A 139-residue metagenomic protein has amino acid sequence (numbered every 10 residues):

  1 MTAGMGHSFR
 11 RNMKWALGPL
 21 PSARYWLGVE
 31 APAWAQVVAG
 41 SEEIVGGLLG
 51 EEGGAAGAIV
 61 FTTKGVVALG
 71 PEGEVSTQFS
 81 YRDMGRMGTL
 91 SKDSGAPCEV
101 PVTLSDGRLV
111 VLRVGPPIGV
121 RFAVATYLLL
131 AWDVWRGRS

Functional and structural regions predicted by a protein language model:
M1-I59, R108, R113, R121: Anionic N-terminal interaction surfaces
G6-S8, I118-S139: Terminal and domain-flanking low-complexity segments
S8, S22, S41, S76 (+4 more regions): Generic serine detector
R11, W15, Q36, R86 (+2 more regions): Charged/polar, solvent-exposed surface patches and flexible loops
G18-L20, A31, G70, A96 (+2 more regions): Intrinsic-disorder/low-complexity coil detector
G47-P97: Phosphoinositide-binding peripheral membrane targeting modules
A56-G57, L90-A125: Canonical pleckstrin homology
